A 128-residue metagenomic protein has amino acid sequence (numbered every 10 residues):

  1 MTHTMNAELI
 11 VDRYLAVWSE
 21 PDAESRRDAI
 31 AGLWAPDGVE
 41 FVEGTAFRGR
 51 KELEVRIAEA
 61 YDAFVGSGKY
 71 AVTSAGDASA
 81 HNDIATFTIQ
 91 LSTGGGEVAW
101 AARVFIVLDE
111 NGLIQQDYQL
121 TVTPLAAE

Functional and structural regions predicted by a protein language model:
M1, E20, E43, V104: Short, flexible active-site loop motifs that bind/organize anionic cofactors or intermediates
M1-T2, D117: Compositionally biased, low-complexity segments enriched in small residues
T2-L33: Short acidic-aromatic low-complexity motifs
V11-W18, W34, I57, Y61 (+1 more regions): Hydrophobic alpha-helical core bundles mediating ligand binding, dimerization, or RNAP-core interactions
Y14, E40, D117-Q119: Polar/charged side chains located within well-ordered beta-strands of beta-rich proteins
R27-D28, G32, P36-D83: A solvent-exposed, acidic/Ser-Thr-rich amphipathic alpha-helical stretch
A58-E128: A beta-strand edge to alpha-helix "cap/lid" segment located at domain peripheries
